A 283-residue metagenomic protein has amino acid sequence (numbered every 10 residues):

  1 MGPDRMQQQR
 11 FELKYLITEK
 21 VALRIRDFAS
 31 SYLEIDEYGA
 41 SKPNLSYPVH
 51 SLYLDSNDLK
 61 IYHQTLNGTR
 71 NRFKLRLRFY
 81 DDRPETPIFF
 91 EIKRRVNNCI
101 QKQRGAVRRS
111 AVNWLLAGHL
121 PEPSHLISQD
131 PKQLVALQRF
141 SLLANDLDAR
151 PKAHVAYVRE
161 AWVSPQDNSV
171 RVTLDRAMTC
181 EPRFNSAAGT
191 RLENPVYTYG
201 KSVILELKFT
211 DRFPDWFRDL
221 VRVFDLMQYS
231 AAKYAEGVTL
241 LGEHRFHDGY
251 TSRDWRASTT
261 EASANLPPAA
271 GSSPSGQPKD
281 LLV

Functional and structural regions predicted by a protein language model:
M1-V283: Phosphate-end processing signature that detects enzymes handling 5′-triphosphorylated RNA and polyphosphate
